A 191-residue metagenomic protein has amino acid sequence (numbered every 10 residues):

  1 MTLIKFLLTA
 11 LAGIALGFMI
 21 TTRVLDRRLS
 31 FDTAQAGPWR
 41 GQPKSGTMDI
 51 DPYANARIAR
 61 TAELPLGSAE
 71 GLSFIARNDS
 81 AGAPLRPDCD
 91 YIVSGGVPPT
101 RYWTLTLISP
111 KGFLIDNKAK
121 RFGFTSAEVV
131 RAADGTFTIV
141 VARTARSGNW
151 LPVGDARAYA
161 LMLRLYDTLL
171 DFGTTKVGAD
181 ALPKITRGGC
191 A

Functional and structural regions predicted by a protein language model:
M1-A191: A compositional/structural signature for long, glycine/proline-rich flexible linkers and loops on extracytoplasmic
